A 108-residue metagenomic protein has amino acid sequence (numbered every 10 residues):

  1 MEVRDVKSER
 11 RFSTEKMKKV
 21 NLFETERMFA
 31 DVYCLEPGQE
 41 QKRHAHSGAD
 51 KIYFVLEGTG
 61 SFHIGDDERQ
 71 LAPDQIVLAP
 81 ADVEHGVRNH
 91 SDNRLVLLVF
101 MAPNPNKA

Functional and structural regions predicted by a protein language model:
M1-M28, V77, A108: A short, N-terminal "cap"/entry segment at the start of jelly-roll beta-barrel domains of the cupin/DSBH fold
M17, S47-A49: Compact, glycine-rich, soluble single-domain proteins
D31-H46: Conserved short histidine dyad/triad with adjacent acidic residue
E40-K42, G58-I64: Short beta-strand segments in beta-sandwich/barrel cores
D50, V55-G60: Glycine- and acidic-residue-biased ligand/ion/polar-headgroup-sensing regions
D67-A81: Short acidic-glycine-tyrosine-enriched beta hairpin
A81-N106: Ligand-binding loop in jelly-roll beta-barrel domains
